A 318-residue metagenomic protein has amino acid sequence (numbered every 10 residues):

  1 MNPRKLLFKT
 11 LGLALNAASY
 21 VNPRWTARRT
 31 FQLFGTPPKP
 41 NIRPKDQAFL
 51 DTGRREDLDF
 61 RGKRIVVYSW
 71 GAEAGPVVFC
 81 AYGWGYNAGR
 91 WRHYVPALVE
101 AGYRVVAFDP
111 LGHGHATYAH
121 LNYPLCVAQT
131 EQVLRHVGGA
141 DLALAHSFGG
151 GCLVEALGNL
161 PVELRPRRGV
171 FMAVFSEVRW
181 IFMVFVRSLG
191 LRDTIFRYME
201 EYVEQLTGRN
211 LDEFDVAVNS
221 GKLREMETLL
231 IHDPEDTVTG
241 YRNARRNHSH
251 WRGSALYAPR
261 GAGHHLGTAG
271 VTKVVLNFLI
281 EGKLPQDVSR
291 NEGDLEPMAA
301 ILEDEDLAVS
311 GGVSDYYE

Functional and structural regions predicted by a protein language model:
N2-D57: An N-terminal hydrophobic leader/cap segment in hydrolases
A88, V95-T117: Conserved alpha/beta-hydrolase
H120-D141: Alpha/beta-hydrolase active-site loop
L144-L153: Gly/Ala-rich beta-loop-alpha elbow adjacent to hydrolase catalytic centers
N159-R209: Hydrolase active-site cap/lid region
L223-R224, L230-H232, D236: Short beta-strand/loop motif that positions the catalytic acidic residue of the alpha/beta-hydrolase fold
T237-N243, G267: Conserved alpha/beta-hydrolase "acid-adjacent" motif
A262-V274, D287-E305, S310, S314-Y317: Catalytic histidine-centered segment of alpha/beta-hydrolase-like enzymes
